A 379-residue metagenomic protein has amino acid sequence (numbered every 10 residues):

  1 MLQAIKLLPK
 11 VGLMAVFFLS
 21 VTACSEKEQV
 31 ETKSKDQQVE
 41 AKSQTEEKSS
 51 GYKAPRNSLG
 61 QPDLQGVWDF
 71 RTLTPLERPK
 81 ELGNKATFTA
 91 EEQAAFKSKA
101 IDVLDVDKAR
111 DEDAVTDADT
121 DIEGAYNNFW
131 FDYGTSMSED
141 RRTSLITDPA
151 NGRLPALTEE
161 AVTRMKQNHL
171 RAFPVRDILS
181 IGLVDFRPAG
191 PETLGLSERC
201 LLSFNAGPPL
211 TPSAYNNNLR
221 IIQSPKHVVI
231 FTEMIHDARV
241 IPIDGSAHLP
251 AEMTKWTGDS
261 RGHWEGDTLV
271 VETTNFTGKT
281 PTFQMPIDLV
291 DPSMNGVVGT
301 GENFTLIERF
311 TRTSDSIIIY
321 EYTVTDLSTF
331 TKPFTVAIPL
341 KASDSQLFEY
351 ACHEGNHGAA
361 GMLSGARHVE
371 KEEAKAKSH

Functional and structural regions predicted by a protein language model:
L2, P9, C24-H379: PEST-like low-complexity, intrinsically disordered acidic/proline/serine-rich tracts that flank trafficking/processing
V11-V21: Bacterial N-terminal signal peptides
